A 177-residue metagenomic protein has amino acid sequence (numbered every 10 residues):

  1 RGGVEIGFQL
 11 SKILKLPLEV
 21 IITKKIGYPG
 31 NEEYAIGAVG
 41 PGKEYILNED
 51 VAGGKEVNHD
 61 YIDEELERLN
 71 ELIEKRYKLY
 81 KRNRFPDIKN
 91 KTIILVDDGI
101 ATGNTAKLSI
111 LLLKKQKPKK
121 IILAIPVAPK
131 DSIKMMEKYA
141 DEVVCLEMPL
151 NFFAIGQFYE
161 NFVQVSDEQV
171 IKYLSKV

Functional and structural regions predicted by a protein language model:
R1-V177: PRPP-associated nucleotide enzymes
